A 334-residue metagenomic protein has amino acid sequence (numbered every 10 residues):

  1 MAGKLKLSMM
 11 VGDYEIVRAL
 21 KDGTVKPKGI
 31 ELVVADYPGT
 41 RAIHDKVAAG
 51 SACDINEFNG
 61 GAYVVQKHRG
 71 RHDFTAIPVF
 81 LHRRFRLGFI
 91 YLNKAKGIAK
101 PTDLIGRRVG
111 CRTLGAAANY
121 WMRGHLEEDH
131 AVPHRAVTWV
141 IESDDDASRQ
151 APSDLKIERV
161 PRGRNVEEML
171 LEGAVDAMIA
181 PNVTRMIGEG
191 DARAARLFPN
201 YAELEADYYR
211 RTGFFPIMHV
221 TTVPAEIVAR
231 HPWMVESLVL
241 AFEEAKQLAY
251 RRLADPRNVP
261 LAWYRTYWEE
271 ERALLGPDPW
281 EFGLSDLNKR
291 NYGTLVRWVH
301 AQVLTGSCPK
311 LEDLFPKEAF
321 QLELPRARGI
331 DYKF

Functional and structural regions predicted by a protein language model:
M1-L5, F334: Basic/polar N-terminal segments that are highly enriched at the extreme N-terminus, encompassing both cleavable
S8-V132, W139-S148: Short, glycine-/small- and polar/acidic-enriched structural segments that line small-molecule recognition paths
I16, L81-R83, F215-H219, K333: His-enriched metal-coordination microenvironments in redox/metal-binding proteins
V33-Y37, T138-V140, E158, F198 (+1 more regions): General small-molecule cofactor/ligand-binding pocket signal
Y37-N56, N119-Y120, G124, A147-D191: Short helices/loops that flank or line small-molecule/ion binding pockets
L155-A254: Pocket-lining segment of extracytoplasmic ligand-binding domains
T222, I227-A301: Secondary-structure end/capping motifs
H300-F334: Conserved C-terminal helix/tail region of periplasmic/extracytoplasmic solute-binding proteins
